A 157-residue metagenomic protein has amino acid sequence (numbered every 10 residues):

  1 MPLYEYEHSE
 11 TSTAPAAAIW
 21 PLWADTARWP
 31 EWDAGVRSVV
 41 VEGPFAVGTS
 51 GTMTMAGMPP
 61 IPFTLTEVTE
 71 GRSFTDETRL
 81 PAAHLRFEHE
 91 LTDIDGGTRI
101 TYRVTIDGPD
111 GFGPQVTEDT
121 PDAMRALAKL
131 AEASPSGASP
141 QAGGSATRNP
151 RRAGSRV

Functional and structural regions predicted by a protein language model:
M1, S136-V157: Actinobacteria-biased recognition of intrinsically disordered, low-complexity terminal regions
M1-V40, S155-V157: Hydrophobic ligand-binding cavity/cleft-lining segments
E5-E7, M58-F63, A83-E88: Short, surface-exposed coil-to-beta transition loops
T13-A17, T66-G71, E90-R99: A short, structured loop/turn motif at beta-sheet edges
V39-T49: A solvent-exposed, acidic/Ser-Thr-rich amphipathic alpha-helical stretch
P44-F45, G57-I61, E67-S73: Short, charged/polar surface micro-motifs in flexible loops or helix N-caps
T49-A56, S73-L80: Short beta-strand segments that buttress and anchor functional surface loops
E77-L130, A138, G154-V157: Beta-strand/loop substructures that line and gate deep hydrophobic ligand-binding cavities in soluble
